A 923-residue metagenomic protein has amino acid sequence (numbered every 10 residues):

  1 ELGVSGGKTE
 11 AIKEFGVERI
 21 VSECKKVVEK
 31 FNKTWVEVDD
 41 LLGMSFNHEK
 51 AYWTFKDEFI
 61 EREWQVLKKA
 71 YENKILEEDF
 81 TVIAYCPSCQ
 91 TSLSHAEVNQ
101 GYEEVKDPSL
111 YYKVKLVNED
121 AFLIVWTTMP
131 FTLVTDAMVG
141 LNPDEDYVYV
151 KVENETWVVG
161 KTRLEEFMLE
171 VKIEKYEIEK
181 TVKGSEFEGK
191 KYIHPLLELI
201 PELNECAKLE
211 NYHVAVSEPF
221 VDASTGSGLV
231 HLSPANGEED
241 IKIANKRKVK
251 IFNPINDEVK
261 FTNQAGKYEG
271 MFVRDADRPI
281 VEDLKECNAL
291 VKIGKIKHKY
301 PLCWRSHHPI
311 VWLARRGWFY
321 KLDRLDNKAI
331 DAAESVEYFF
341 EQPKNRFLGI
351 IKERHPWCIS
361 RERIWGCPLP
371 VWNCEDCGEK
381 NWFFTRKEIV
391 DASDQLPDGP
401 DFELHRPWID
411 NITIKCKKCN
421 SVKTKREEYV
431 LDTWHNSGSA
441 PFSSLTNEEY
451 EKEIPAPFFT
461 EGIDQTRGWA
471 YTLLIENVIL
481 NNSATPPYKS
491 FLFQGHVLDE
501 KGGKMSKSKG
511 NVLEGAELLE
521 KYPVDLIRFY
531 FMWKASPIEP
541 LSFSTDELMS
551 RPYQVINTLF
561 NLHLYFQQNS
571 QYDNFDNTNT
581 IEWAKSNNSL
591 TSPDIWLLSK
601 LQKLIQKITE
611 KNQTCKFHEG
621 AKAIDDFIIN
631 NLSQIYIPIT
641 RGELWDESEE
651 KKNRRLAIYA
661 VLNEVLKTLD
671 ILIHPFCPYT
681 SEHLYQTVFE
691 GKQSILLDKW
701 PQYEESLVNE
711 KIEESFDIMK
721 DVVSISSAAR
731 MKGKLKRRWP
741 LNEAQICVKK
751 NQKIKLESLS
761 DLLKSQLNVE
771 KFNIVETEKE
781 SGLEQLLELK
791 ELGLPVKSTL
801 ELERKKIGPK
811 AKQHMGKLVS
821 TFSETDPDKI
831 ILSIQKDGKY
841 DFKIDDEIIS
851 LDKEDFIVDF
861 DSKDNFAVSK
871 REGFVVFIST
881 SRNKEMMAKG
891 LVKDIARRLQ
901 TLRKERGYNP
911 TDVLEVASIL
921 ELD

Functional and structural regions predicted by a protein language model:
E1-E155, S233-K246, K250-A265, A289-A329 (+8 more regions): N-terminal, positively charged nucleic-acid-binding surface of large information/translation enzymes
E1-S5, S22-V38, K175-F220, H308-I330 (+2 more regions): Conserved oxyanion/phosphate-binding beta-strand-loop segments in alpha/beta enzyme cores
Y71-V98, Y102-E103, F167-E177, V182 (+7 more regions): Amphipathic alpha-helical
T135-V139, D144-N256, K285, L322 (+3 more regions): Catalytic alpha/beta core of large soluble enzyme barrels
E188-G189, N211, K267-D277, E286: A glycine-biased structural micro-motif
E238-V249, V281-L284, T466-A484, V723-M731 (+1 more regions): Metal-dependent nuclease catalytic cores in nucleic-acid-processing enzymes, especially RNase H-like/related
D275-Y300, H814-F822, D826: Phosphate/diphosphate-binding loops
G349, E353-H435, S439, L480-V524 (+1 more regions): Feature 926 captures the class I aminoacyl-tRNA synthetase adenylation module centered on the KMSKS loop
